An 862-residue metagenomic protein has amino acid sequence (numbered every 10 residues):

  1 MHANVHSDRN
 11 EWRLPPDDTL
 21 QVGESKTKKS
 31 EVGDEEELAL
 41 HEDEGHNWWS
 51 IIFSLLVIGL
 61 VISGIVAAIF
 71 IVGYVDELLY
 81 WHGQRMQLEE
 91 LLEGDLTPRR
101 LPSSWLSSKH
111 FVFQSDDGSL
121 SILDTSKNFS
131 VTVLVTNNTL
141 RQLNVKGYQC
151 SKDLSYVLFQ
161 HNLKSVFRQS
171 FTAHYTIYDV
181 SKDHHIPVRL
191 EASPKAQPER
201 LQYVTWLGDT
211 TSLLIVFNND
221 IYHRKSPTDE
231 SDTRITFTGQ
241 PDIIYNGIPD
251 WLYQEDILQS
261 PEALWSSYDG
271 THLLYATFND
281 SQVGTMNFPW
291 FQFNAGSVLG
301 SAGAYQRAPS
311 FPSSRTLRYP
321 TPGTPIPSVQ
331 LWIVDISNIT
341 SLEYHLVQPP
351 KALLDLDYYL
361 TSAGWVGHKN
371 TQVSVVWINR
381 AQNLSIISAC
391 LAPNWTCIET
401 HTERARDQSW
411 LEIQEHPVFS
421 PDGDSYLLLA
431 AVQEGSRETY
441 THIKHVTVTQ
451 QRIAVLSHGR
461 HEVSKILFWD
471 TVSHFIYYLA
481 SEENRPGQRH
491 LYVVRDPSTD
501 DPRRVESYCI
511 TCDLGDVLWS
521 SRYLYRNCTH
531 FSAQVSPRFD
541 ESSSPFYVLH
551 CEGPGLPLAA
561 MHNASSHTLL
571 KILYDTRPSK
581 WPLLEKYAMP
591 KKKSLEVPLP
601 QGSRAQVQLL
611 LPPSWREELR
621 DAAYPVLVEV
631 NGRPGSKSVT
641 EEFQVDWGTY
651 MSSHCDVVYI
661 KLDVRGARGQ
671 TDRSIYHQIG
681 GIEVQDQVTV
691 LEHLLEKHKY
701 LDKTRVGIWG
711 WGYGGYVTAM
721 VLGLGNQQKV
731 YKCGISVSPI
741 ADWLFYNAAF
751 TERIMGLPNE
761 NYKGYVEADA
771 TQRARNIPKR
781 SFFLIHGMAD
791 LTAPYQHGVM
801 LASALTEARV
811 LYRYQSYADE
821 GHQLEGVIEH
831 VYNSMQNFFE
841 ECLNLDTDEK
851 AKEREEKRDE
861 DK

Functional and structural regions predicted by a protein language model:
H2-H530, S536-R538, P545-F546, G555 (+3 more regions): Beta-propeller folds
S362, T499-D501, C509-L514, L518-K862: Serine-hydrolase catalytic core recognition
